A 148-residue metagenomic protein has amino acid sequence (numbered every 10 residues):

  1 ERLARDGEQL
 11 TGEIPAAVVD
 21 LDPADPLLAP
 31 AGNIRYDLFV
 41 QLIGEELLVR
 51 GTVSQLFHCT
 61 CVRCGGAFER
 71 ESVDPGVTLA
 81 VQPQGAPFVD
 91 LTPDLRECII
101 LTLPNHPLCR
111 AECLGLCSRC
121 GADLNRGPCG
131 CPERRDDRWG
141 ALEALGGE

Functional and structural regions predicted by a protein language model:
E1-E148: Acidic and generally charged, gly/proline-rich low-complexity regions
